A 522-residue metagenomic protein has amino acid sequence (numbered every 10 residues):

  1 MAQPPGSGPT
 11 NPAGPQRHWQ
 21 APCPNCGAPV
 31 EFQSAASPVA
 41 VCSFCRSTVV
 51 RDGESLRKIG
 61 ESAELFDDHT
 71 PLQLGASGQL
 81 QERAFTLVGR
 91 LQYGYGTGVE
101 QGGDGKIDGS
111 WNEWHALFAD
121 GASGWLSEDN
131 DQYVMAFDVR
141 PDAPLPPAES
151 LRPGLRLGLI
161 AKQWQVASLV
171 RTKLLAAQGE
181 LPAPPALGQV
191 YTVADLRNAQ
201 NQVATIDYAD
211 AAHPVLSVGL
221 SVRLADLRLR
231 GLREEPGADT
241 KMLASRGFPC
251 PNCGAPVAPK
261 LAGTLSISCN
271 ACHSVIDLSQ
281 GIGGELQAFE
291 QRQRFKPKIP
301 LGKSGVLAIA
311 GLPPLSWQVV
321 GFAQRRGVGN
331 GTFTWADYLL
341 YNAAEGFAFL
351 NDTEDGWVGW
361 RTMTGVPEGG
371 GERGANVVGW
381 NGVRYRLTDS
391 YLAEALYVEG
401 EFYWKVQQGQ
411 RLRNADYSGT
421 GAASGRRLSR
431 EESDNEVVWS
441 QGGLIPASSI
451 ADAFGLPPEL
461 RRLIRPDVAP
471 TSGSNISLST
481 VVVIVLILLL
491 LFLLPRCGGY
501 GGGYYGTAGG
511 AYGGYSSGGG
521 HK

Functional and structural regions predicted by a protein language model:
A2-L72, A76-N475: Short, surface-exposed polybasic-aromatic patches that bind anionic ligands, especially phosphate groups
G247, G442-G443, A447-K522: Low-complexity, glycine/proline/serine-enriched intrinsically disordered segments
